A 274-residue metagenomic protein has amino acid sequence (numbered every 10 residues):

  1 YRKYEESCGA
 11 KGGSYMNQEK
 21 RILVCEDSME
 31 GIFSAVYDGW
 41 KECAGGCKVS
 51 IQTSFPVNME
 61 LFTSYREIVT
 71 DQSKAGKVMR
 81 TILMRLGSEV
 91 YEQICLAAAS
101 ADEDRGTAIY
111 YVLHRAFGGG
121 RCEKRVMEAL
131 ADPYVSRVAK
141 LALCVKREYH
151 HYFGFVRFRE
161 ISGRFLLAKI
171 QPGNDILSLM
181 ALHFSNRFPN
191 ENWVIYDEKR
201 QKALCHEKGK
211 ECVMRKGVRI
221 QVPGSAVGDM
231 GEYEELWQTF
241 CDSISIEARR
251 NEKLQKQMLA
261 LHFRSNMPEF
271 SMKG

Functional and structural regions predicted by a protein language model:
Y1-Y15: Short, Lys/Arg-enriched N-terminal segments with co-localized hydrophobic residues within the first ~10-30 amino acids
Y15-Q72: N-terminal ordered "arm"
G31-E42, Y110-R115, L143, L179-N186 (+1 more regions): Short, hydrophobic/amphipathic alpha-helical patches that form generic packing surfaces within helical domains
Q52-H150: Charged, alpha-helical interface segments at or near domain boundaries
R66-K74, K210-P223: Acidic, Ser/Thr-rich peripheral helices and adjacent loops at domain boundaries
E92-A97, E198-K199, R250-K256: Short coil/turn segments at secondary-structure boundaries
K124-R215: Internal, well-folded beta-alpha domain core
N192, A203-L204, K208, V222-G274: Long, compositionally biased intrinsically disordered terminal regions
